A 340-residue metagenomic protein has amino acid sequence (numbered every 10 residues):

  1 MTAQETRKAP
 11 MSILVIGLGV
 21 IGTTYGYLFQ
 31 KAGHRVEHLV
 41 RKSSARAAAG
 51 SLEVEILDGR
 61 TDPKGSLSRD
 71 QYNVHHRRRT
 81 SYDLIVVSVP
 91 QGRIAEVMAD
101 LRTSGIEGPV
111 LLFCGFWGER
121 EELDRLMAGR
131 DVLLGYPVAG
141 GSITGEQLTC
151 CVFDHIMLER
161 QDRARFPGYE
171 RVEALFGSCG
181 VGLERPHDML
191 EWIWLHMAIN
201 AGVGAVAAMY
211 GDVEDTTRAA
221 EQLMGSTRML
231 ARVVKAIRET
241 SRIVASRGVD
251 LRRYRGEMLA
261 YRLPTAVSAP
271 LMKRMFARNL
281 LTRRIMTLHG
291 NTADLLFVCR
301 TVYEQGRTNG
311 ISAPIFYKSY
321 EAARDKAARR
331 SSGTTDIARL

Functional and structural regions predicted by a protein language model:
T2-K64: NAD(P)+-binding Rossmann beta1-loop-alpha1 motif at the extreme N-terminus of oxidoreductases
P10-M11, D83, G108, D154: Nucleotide donor/acceptor-binding cores
I13, R35-E37, V110, V132 (+1 more regions): Hydrophobic anchor at the start of a short beta-strand that flanks the dinucleotide cofactor-binding loop
K64-T149: Rossmann-like NAD(P)(H) cofactor-binding subdomain of soluble oxidoreductases
E121-A198: Rossmann-fold dinucleotide-binding core
Q147-R160, Y210-L223, R278-H289: Helix-loop-beta segment of a Rossmann-like dinucleotide-binding subdomain
L190-A219, T227-S241: Active-site-proximal catalytic alpha-helix in oxidoreductases
V234, R238-L340: NAD(P)-dependent Rossmann-like dehydrogenase/reductase catalytic/cofactor-binding core
